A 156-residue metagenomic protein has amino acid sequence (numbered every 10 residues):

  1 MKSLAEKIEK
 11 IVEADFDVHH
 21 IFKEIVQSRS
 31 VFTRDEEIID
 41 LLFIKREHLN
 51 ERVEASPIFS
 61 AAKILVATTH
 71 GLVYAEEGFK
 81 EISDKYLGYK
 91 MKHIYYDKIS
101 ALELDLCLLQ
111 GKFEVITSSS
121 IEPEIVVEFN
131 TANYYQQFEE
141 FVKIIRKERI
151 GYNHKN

Functional and structural regions predicted by a protein language model:
M1-A67: Anionic N-terminal interaction surfaces
K2-S3, K7-K10, S60-A61, G78 (+1 more regions): Acidic, Ser/Thr- and proline-rich intrinsically disordered linker/docking segments of eukaryotic scaffolds
T33, T68-T69, T117, T131: Residue-identity detector for threonine
K45-N50, V73-E81: Short regulatory "switch" loops immediately downstream of catalytic or recognition motifs within protein catalytic
K63-A67, V73-Y74, V115: Short, structured motif recognition centered on aromatic/hydrophobic residues
